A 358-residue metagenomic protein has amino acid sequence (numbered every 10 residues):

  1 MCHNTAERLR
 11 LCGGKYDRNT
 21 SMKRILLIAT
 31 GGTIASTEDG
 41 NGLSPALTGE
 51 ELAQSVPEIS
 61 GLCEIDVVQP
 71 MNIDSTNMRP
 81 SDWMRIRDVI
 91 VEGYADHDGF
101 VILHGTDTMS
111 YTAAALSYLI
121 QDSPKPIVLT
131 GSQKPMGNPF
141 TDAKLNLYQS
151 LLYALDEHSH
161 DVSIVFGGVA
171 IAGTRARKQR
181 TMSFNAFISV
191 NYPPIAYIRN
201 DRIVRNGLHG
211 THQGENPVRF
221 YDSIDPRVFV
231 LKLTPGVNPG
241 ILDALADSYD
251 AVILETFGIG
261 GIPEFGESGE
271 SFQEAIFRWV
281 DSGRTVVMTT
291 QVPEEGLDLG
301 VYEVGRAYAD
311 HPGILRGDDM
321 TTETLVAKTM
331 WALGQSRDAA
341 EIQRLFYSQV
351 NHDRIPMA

Functional and structural regions predicted by a protein language model:
H3, R8-S21: Short, Lys/Arg-enriched N-terminal segments with co-localized hydrophobic residues within the first ~10-30 amino acids
S21-E92, E294: ATP/NTP phosphate-donor binding region
K23, I28-G32, T48, S55-I59 (+2 more regions): Accessory alpha-helical/coil subdomains and C-terminal extensions that flank or cap enzyme catalytic cores
T37-N41, A113-A114, P139-D142, G173-K178 (+1 more regions): Short acidic, glycine/serine/threonine-rich loops at helix termini
N41-E50, T108, A114-V128, A143-Q149 (+3 more regions): A glycine- and small-aliphatic-rich helix-loop capping segment at beta-alpha/alpha-beta transitions that lines
L103-K125, E264-A275: Short Gly/Thr/Asp-enriched flexible loops that form oxyanion-binding sites at enzyme active sites
L129-N200: Internal gly/pro-rich beta-alpha loop/helix module that stabilizes soluble enzyme cofactors or their anionic handles
I259-A358: C-terminal non-catalytic interaction/assembly regions of soluble proteins
